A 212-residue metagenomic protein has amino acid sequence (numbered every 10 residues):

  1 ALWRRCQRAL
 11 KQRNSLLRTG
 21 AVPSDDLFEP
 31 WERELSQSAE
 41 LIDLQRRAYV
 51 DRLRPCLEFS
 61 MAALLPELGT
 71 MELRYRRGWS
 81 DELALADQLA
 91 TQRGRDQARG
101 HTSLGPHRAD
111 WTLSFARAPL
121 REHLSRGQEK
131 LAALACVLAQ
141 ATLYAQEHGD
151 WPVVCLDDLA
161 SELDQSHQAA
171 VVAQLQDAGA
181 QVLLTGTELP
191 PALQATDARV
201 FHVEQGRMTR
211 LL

Functional and structural regions predicted by a protein language model:
A1-Q37: A conserved P-loop NTPase coupling/switch region
D26-V153, E162-L183, P190-T196, R207-L212: Conserved NTPase motor "head" modules and their coupling/switch loops across ABC/AAA+ ATPases, GTPases, and GHKL ATPases
D157-L159: Walker B catalytic acidic pair
R199-F201: Conserved short hydrophobic beta-strand within the ABC ATPase nucleotide-binding domain
